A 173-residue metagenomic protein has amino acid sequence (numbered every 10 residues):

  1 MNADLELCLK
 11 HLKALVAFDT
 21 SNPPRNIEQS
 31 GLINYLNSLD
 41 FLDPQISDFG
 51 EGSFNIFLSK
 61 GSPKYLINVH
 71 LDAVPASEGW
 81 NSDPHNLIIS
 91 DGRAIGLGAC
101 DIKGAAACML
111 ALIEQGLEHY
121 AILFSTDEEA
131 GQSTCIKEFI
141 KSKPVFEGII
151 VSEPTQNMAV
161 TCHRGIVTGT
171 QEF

Functional and structural regions predicted by a protein language model:
M1-S77: N-terminal helical capping/dimerization or prosegment-like subdomains of hydrolases acting on amide or phosphate bonds
S21-N26, L97, A159-V160: A generic structural signal for short coil/turn motifs at secondary-structure boundaries
S30-D40, I56-G61, S82, C108-E118 (+1 more regions): Alpha-helix C-terminal capping segments
F49-G50, V69-L71, D91, S125-D127 (+1 more regions): Fold-independent oxyanion-binding glycine-rich loops and adjacent beta-strand/coil segments at enzyme active sites
E51-N55, S82, I166: Short beta-strand-initiation
L58, V69, L87, F124 (+1 more regions): Preference for bulky hydrophobic residues occupying beta-strand positions in well-ordered beta-sheet regions
L66-A121: Active-site metal-coordination/substrate-binding segment of hydrolases, especially metallo-dependent peptidases
I102-F173: Acidic/histidine-rich catalytic neighborhood of metal-dependent amide-processing enzymes
